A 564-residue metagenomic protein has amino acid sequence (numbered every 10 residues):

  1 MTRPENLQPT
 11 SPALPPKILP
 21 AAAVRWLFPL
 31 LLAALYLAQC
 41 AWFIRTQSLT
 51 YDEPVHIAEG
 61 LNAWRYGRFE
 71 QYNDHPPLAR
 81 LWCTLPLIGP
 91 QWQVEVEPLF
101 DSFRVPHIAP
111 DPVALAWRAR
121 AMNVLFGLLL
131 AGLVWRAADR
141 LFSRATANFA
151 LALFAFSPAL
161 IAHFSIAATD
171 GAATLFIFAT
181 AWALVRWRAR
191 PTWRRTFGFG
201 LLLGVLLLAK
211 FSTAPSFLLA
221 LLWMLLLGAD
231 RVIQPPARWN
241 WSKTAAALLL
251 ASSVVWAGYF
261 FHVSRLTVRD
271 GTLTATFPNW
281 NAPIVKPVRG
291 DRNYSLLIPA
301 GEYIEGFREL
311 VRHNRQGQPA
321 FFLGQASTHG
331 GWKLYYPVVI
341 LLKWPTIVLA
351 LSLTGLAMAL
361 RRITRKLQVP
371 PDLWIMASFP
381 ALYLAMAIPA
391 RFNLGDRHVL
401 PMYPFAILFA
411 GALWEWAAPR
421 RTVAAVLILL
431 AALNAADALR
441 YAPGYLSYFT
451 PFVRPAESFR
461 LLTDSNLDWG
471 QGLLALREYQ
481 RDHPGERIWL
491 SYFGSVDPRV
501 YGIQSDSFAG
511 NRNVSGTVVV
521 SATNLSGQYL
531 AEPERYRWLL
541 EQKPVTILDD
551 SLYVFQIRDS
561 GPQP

Functional and structural regions predicted by a protein language model:
T2-R3, F69-V124, V268-G330: Interfacial juxtamembrane loops and adjacent helix segments that form the catalytic/substrate-binding surfaces
T2-S11, V288-R292, Q316-T328, T450-P564: C-terminal luminal/periplasmic domains and tails of membrane-associated envelope-modifying transferases
L30-A33, L218, T244-S253, L360 (+4 more regions): Signature aromatic-anchored transmembrane alpha helix within multi-pass, membrane-resident enzymes that catalyze glycan
L32, A150-A155, W182, L203 (+1 more regions): Short helix- or helix-capping micro-motifs that position conserved polar/aromatic residues at function-defining sites
T50-Y51, A159, S165-A172: Short acidic/glycine- and proline-prone juxtamembrane loop motifs at membrane-interface regions of multi-pass membrane
A121-L141, A179, A183, A357-L360 (+1 more regions): Transmembrane-helix motifs of polytopic, lipid-linked glycan transferases
T180-T196: Membrane-interface transmembrane helices that cradle and orient dolichyl/undecaprenyl
V339, W344-Q368, A425-I428: Hydrophobic, aromatic-rich transmembrane alpha-helices and their immediate juxtamembrane boundary segments
